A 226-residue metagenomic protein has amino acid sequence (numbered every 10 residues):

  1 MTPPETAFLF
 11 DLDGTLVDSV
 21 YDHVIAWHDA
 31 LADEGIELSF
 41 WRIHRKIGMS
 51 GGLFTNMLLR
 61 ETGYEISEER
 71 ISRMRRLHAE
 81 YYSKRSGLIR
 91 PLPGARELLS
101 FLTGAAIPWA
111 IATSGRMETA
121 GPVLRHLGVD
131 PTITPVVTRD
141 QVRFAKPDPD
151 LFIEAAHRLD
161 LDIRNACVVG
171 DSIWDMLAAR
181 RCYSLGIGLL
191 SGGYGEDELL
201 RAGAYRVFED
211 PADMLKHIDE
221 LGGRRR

Functional and structural regions predicted by a protein language model:
M1-T6, S100-T103, R116-M117, G121-R226: Asp-based, Mg2+/Mn2+-dependent phosphohydrolase catalytic module
T2-A105, E118, D130: N-terminal helical cap/lid subdomain that shapes the substrate entry/recognition surface in HAD-like hydrolases
D11, T15, T113, D171: Conserved G/P- and acidic residue-centered "switch" motifs that form tight phosphate/ATP-binding loops in soluble
V20, P91, T113, V168 (+1 more regions): Charged, low-complexity surface patches
